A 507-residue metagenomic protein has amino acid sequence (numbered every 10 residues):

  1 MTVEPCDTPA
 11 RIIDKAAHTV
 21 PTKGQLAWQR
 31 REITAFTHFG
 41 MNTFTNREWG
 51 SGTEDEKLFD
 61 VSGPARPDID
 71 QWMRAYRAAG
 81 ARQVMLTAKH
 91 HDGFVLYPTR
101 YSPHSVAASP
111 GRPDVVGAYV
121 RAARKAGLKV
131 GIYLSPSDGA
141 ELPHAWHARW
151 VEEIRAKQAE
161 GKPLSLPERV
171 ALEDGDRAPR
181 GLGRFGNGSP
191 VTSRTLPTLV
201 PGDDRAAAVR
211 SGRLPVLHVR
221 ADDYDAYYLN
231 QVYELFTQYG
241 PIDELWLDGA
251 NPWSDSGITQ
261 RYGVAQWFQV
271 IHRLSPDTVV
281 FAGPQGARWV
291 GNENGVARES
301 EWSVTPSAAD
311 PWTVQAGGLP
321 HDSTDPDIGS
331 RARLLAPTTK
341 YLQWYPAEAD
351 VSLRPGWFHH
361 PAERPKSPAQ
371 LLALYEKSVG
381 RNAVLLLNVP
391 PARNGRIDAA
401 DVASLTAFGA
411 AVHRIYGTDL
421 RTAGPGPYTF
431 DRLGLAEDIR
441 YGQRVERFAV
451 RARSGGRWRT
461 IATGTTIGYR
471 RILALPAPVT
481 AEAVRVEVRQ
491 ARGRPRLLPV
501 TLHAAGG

Functional and structural regions predicted by a protein language model:
M1-A452, G456-P476, E487-H503: Mature catalytic domains of secreted/periplasmic carbohydrate-active enzymes
E482-V484: Exposed beta-strand face motif in extracellular beta-rich ectodomains
G506-G507: Post-signal peptide N-terminal regions of Sec-secreted extracellular proteins
